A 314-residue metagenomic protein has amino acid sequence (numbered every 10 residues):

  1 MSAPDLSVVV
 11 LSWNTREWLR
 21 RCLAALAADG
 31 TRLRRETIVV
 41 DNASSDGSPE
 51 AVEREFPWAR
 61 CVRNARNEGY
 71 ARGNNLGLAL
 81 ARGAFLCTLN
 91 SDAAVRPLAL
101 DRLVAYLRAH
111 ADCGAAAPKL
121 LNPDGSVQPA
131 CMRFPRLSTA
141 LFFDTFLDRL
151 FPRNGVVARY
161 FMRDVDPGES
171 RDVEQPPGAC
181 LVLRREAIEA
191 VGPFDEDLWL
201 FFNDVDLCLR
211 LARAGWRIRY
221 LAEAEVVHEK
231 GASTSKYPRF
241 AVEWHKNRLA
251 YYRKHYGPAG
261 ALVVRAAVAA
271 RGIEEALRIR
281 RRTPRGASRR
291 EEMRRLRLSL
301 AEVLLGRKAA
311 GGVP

Functional and structural regions predicted by a protein language model:
M1-A28: N-proximal low-complexity "stem/linker" segments adjacent to membrane-targeting elements
A25, R32-L33, D41-E50, R66 (+1 more regions): A conserved acidic beta->alpha catalytic loop
R63-A81, R102: Glycine-rich, basic loop-to-helix element that forms the pyrophosphate-binding segment of sugar-nucleotide handling
L86: Short aromatic/hydrophobic "clamp" motif used to bind/position activated sugar donors
A94-A130: Conserved donor NDP-sugar-binding/catalytic core segment of glycosyltransferases
P135-E174: Short, flexible, basic/aromatic active-site loop/helix in glycosyltransferases
D166-G168, D172-E225: A short, conserved alpha-helix in the catalytic core of glycosyltransferases
R239-N247, P258-P314: Non-catalytic, C-terminal membrane-associated alpha-helical segments of glycosyltransferases
